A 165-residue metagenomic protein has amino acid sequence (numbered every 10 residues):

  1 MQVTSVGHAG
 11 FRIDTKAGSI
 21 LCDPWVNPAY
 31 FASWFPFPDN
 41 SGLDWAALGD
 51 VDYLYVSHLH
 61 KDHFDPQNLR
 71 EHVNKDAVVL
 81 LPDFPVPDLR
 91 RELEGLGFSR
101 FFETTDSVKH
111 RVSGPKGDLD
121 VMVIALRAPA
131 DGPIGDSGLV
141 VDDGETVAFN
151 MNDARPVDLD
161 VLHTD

Functional and structural regions predicted by a protein language model:
M1-D14: N-terminal pre-catalytic "stem/leader" segment of glycosyltransferase-like enzymes
M1-Q2, K75-L80, T146-A148: Short active-site oxyanion
Q2-S5, I20-D23, D120-A128, V147-D153: Active-site-proximal beta-strand elements of phosphoester/diester hydrolases
G7-A9, H60-D62, F84-V86, R127-G132 (+1 more regions): Short beta->alpha connector loops
T15-Y55, L59, P66-E71, D131 (+1 more regions): Pre-active-site segment of Zn-dependent metallo-hydrolases
G42-R111: Active-site HxH/HxHxD metal-binding segment of metal-dependent hydrolases
D83-T146: Metallo-beta-lactamase
V140-D165: Metallo-beta-lactamase
